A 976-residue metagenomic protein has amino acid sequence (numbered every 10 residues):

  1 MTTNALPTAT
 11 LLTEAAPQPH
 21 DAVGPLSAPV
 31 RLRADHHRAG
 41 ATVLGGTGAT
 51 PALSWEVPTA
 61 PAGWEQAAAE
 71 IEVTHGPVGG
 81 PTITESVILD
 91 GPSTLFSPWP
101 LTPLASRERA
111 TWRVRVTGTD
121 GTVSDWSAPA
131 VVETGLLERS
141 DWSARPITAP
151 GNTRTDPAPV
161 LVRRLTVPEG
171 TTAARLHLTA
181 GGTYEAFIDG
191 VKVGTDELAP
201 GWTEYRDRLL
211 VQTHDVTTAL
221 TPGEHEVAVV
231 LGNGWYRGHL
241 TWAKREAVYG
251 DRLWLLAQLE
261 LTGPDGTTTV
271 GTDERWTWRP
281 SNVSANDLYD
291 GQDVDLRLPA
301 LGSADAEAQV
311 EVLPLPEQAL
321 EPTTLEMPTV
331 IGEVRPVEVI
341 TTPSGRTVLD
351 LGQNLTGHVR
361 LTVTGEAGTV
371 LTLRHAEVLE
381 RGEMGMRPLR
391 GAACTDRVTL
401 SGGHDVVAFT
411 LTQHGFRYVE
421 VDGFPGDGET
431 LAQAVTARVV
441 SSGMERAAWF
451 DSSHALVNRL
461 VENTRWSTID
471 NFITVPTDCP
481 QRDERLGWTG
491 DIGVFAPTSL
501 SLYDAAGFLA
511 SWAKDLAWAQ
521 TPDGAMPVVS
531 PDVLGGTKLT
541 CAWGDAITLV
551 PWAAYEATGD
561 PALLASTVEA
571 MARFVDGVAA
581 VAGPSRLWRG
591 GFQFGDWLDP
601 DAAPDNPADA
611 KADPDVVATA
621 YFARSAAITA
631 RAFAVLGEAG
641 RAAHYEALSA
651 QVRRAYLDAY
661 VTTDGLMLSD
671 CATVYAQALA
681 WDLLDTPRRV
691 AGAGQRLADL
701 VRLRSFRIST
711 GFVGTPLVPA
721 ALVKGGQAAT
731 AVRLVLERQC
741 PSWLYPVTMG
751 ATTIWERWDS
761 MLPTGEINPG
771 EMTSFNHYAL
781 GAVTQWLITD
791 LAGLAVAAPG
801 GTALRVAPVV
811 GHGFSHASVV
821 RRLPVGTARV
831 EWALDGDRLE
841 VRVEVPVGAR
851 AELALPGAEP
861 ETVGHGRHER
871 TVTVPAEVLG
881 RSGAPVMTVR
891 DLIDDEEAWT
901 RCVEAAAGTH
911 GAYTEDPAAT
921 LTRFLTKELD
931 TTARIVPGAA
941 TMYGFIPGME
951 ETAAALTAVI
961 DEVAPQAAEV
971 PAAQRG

Functional and structural regions predicted by a protein language model:
T2-N4, T8-Q481, G490, G507-A510 (+6 more regions): Extracellular/oxidizing-compartment recognition motifs
N152-D156, H177, V193, G201-Y205 (+19 more regions): Alpha-helix capping and helix-loop boundary segments enriched in small/acidic/polar residues
A174-L178, I188, G357-E377, V421-F424 (+5 more regions): Alpha-helical support elements that line or immediately flank enzyme active sites and cofactor-binding pockets
T195-P200, E204-R206, R381-A393, A506-P607 (+1 more regions): Helix-terminus loop motifs that line ligand-binding clefts
V227, D293-D295, D483-E484, L502 (+6 more regions): C-terminal capping/lid segments that line or modulate ligand- or cofactor-binding pockets
A247, D251-Q258, V270-D305, E311 (+5 more regions): Non-catalytic C-terminal accessory modules of carbohydrate-active enzymes
G271-D273, P280, E429-N463, I469-D470 (+6 more regions): Active-site acid/base region of carbohydrate-active enzymes
R881-I960: Compact, charge-rich alpha-helical regulatory domains located at protein termini
